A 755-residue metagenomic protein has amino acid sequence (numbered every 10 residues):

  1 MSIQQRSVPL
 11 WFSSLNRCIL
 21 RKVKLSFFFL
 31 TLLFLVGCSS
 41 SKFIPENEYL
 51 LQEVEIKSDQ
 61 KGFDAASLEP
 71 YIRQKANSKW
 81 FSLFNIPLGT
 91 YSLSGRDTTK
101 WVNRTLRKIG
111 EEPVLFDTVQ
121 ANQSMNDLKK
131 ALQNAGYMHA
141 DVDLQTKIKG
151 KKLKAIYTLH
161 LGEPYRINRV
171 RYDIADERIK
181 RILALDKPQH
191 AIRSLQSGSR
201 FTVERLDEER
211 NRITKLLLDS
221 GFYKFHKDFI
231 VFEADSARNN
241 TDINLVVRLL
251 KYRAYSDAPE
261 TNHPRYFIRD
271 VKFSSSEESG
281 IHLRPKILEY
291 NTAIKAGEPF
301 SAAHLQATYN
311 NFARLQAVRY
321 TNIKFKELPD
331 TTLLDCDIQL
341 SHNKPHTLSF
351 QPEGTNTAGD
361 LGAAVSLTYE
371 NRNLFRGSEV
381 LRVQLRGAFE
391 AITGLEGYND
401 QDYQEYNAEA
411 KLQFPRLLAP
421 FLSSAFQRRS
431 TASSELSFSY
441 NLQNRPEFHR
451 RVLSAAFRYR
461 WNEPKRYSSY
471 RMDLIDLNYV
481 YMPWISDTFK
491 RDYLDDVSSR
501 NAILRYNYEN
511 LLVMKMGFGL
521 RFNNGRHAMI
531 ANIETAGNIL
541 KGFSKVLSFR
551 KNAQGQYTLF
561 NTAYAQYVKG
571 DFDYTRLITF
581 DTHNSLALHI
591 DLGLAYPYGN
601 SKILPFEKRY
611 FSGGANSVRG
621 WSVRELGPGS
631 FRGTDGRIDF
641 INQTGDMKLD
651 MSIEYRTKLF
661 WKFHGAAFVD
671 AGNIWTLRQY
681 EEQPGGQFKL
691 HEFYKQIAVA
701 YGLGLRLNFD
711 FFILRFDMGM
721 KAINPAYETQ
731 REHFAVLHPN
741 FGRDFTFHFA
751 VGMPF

Functional and structural regions predicted by a protein language model:
M1-L50, A131, I590, V751-F755: Bacterial Sec-dependent N-terminal signal peptides
S39-R314, T321-I323, L333, A425-F426 (+1 more regions): Interaction-mediating elements
S58-Q60, L159-E163, I174-D176, V247-K251 (+12 more regions): Flexible glycine-/small-residue-rich
Y137, F222, P345, R376-S378 (+7 more regions): Strand-connecting loop/turn motifs
R181-I182, S301-A528, R619-G620, L626 (+3 more regions): Gram-negative/organellar outer-membrane beta-barrel architecture
T355-A358, R471-T657, A667-H691: C-terminal outer-membrane beta-barrel translocator/porin domains of Gram-negative envelope proteins and their
V365-N371, A408-F414, F438, A455-Y459 (+9 more regions): Residues on the lipid-exposed face of transmembrane beta-strands in outer-membrane beta-barrel proteins
A671-F688, F711, G719-L737, M753-F755: C-terminal beta-signal and adjacent terminal beta-strands/loops of Gram-negative outer-membrane beta-barrel proteins
